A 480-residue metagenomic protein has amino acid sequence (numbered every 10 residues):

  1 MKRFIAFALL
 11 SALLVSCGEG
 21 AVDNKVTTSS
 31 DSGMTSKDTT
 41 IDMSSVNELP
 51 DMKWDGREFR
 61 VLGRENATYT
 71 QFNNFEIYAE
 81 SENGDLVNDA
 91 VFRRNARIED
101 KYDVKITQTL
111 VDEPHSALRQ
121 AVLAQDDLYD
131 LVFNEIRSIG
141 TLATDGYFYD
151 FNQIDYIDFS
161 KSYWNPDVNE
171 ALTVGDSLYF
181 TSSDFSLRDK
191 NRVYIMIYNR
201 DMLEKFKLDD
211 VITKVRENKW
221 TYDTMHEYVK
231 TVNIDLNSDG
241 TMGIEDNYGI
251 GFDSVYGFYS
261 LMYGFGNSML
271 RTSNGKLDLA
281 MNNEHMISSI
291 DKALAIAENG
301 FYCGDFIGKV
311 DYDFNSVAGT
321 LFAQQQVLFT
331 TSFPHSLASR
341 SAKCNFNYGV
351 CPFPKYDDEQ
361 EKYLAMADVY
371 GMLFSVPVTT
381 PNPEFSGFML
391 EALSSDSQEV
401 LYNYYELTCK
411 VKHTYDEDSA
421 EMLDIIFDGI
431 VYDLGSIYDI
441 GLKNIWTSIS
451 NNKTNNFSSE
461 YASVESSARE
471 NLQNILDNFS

Functional and structural regions predicted by a protein language model:
L13-S16: C-terminal motif of bacterial Sec signal peptides marking the signal peptidase cleavage site
D55-N88, V104-T109, L131, I250 (+1 more regions): Short, well-ordered beta-strand elements
L62, Q125-V132, I136, V174-M196 (+2 more regions): Extracytoplasmic/periplasmic solute-binding protein
E80, Y156-Y163, V215-E217, G243 (+2 more regions): Short, solvent-exposed loop/beta-turn-alpha elements that line the ligand-binding surface or hinge of extracytoplasmic
K101-T173, L321: Extracytoplasmic "Venus flytrap"/periplasmic binding protein-like
H226-V229, L261, N267-V310: Glycine-centered hinge/linker elements that transmit conformational signals in sensory and ligand-binding systems
S341-C409: Extracytoplasmic/periplasmic substrate-recognition and gating elements
V378-G387, S395-S480: Conserved C-terminal helix/tail region of periplasmic/extracytoplasmic solute-binding proteins
